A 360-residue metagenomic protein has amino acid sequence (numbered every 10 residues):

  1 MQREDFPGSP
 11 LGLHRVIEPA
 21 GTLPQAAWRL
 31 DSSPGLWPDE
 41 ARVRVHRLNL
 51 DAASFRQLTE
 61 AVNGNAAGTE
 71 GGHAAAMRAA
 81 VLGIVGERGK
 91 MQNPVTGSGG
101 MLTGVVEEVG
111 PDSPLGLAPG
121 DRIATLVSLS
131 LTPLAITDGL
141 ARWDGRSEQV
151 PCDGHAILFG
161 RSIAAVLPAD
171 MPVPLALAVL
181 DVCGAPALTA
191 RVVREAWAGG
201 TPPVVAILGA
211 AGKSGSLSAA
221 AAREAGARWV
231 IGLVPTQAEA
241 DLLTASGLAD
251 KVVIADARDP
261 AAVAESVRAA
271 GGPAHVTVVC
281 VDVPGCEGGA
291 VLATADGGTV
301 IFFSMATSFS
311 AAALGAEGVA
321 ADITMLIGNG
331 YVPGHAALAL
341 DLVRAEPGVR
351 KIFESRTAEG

Functional and structural regions predicted by a protein language model:
P34-N49, A61-L129: Glycine-rich beta-strand-centered segment in the early N-terminal region that forms part of a ligand/cofactor-binding
R88-M91, G100-T103, I123-G199: NAD(P)H dinucleotide-binding glycine-rich loop of Rossmann-like/cofactor-binding domains, especially the beta1-alpha1
C183, G209-S216, A220: Glycine-rich NAD(P) Rossmann-fold beta1-alpha1 loop
T201-G209: Conserved class I S-adenosyl-L-methionine
V204, R228-I231, T299: Residues at the starts of beta-strands that form the adenosine-phosphate
R223-G285: Adenosine-nucleotide cofactor-binding segment
V281-E346: Glycine-rich phosphate-binding loop and adjacent beta-alpha segment of Rossmann(oid) nucleotide-cofactor-binding
D341-G360: C-terminal capping/lid region of NAD(P)-dependent oxidoreductase domains
